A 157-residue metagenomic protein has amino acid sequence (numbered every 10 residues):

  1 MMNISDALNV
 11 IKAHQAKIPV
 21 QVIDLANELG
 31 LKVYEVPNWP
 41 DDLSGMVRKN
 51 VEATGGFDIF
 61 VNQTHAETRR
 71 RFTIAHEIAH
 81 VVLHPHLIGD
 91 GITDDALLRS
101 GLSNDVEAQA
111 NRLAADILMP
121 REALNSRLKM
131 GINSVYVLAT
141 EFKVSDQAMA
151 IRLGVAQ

Functional and structural regions predicted by a protein language model:
M1-Q157: Active-site hotspot residues in diverse enzymes, especially metal/ion-binding acidic/histidine motifs
